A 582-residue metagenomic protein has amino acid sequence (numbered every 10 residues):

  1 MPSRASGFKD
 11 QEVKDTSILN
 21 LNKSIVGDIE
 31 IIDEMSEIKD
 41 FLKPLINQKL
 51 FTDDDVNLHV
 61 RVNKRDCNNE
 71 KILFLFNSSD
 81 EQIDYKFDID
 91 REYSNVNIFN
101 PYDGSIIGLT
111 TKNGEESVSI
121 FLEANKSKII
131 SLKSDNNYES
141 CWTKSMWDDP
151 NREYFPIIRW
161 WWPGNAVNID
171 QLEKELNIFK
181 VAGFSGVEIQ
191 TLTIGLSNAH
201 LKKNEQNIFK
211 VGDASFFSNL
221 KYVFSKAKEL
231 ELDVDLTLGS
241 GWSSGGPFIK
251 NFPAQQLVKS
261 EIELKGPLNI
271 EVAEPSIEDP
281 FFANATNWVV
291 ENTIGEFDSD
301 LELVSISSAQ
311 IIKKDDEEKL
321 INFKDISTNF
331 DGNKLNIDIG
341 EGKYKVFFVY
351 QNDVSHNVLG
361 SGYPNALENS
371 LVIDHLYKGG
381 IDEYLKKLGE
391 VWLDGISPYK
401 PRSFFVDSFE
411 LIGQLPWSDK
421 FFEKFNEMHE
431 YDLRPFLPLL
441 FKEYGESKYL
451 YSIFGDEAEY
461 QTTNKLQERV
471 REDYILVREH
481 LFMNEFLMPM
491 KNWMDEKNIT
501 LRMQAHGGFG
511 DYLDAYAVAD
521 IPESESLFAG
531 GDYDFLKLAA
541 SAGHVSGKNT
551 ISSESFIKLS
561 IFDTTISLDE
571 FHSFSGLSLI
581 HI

Functional and structural regions predicted by a protein language model:
M1-Y138, Y154-I157, N168, L172-E173 (+7 more regions): Carbohydrate-binding surfaces of carbohydrate-active enzymes
D135-R402: Mature N-terminal, pre-catalytic/accessory segment of carbohydrate-active enzymes
